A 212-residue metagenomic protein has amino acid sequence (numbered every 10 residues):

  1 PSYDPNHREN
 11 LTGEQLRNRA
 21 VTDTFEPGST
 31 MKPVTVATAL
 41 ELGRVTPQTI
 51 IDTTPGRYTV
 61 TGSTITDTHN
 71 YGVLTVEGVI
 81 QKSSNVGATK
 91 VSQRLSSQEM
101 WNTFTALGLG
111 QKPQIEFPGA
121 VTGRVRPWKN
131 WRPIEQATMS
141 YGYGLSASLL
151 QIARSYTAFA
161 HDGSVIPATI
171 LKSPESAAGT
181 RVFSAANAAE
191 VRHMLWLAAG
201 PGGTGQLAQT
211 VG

Functional and structural regions predicted by a protein language model:
P1-S29, V34-G212: Beta-lactam-recognizing serine transpeptidase/beta-lactamase-like catalytic domain environment
